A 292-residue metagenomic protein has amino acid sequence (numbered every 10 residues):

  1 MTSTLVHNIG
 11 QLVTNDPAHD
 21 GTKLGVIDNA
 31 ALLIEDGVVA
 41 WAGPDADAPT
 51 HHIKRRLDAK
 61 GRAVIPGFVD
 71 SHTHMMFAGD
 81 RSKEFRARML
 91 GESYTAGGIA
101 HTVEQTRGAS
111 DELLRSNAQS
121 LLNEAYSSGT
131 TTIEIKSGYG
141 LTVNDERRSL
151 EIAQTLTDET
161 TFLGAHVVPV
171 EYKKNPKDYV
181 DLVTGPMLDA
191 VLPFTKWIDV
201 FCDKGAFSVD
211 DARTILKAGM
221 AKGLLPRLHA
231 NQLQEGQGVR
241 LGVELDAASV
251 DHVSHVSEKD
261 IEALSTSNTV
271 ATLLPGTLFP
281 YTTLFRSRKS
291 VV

Functional and structural regions predicted by a protein language model:
M1-P49: N-terminal metal-binding scaffold of metallo-dependent hydrolase/deaminase domains
L5, K54-D58, T160: Conserved beta-strand scaffold positions in the cores of enzyme catalytic domains, especially in NTP/NDP-utilizing
I9, L32, G37, G61 (+8 more regions): Divalent metal-coordination and catalytic microenvironments
P44-I53, G242-E244, A263-L264: Short loop/helix-cap segments at secondary-structure boundaries that form the rim of catalytic
A59-N117: Metal-associated gating/positioning segment near the N- to mid-region
A100-Q119, N123, T131-Q237: Metal-coordinating catalytic core of metallo-dependent amide/deamination hydrolases
Y126, V191, M220, V243-D246 (+1 more regions): Non-catalytic positions within long, well-ordered alpha-helices that form the structural scaffold/packing of enzyme
L225, E235-V292: Active-site-adjacent C-terminal substructures of enzyme catalytic domains
